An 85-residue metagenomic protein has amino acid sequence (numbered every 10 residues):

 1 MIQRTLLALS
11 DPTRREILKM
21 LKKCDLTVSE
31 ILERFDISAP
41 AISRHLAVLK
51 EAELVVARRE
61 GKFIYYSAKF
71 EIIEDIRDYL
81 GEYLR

Functional and structural regions predicted by a protein language model:
I2, Y65-R85: Conserved segment of winged-helix/HTH DNA-binding domains
A8-T13, F70: Short helix-coil-helix linker/hinge
P12, K23-T27: Short capping segments at the starts of secondary-structure elements
R15-I17: Pre-recognition alpha-helix immediately N-terminal to the DNA-recognition helix within helix-turn-helix or winged-helix
T27-S29, P40, A47: Residues within helix-turn-helix
E33, R44, K50-E51: Alpha-helical residues within the helix-turn-helix
K50-E60, S67: Beta-hairpin "wing" of winged helix-turn-helix
